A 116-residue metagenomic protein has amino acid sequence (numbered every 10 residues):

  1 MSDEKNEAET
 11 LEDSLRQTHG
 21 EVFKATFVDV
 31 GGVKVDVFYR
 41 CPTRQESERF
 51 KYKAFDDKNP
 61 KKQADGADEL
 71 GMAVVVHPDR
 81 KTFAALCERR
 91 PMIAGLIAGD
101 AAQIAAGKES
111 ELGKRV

Functional and structural regions predicted by a protein language model:
M1, K24, D56-K58: Intrinsically disordered, low-complexity segments enriched in polar/charged small residues
S2-R16: Low-complexity intrinsically disordered segments
G20-G32: Short acidic-hydrophobic surface loop/beta-edge motif
V30-V116: Short, surface-exposed, charged amphipathic helix/loop patches that serve as local interaction elements
